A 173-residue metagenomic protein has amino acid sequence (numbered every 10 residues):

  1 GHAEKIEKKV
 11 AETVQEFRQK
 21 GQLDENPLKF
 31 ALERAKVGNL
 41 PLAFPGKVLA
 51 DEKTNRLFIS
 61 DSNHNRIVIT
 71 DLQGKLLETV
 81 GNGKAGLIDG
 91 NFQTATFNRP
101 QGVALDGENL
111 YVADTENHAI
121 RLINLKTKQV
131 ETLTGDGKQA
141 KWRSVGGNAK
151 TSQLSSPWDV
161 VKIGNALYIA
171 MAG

Functional and structural regions predicted by a protein language model:
G1-F17: Non-catalytic, surface beta->alpha helical segment in thiol-disulfide oxidoreductase systems
L23-G46, G74-Q101, Q129-W158: Gly/Pro-rich loop segments of beta-rich domains
K36-T70: Beta-strand-rich domains and repeat architectures in extracellular enzymes and scaffolds, especially beta-propellers
A50-T54, L105-E108, K162-N165: Residue-level detector of Asp-centered blade-edge/turn motifs that repeat once per structural unit in beta-propeller
D51-E52, L57-N63, V112-E116, I169-G173: Conserved beta-strand positions in repeat-built beta-propeller and related beta-rich domains
N55, G74-K75, H118, K128: Short coil/turn linkers that define WD40 beta-propeller blade boundaries
